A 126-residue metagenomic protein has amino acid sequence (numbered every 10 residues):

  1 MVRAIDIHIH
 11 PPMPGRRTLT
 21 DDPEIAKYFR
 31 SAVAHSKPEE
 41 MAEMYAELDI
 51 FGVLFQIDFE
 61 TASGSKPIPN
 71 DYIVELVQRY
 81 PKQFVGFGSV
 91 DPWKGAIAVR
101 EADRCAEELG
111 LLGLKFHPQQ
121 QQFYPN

Functional and structural regions predicted by a protein language model:
M1-I57, T61-S65, D71, D103 (+1 more regions): An N-terminally biased module of ancient metal coordination in phosphate/nucleic-acid-related enzymes
S63-N126: Active-site gating/metal-coordination segments in enzymes
